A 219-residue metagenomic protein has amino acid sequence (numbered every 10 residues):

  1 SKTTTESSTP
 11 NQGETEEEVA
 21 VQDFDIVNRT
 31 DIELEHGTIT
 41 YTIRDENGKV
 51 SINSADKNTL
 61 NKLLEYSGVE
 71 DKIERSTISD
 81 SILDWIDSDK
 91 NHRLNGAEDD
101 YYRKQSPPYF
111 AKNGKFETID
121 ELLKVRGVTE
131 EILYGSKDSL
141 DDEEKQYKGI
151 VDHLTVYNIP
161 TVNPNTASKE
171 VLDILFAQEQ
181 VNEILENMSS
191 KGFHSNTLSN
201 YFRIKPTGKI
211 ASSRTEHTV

Functional and structural regions predicted by a protein language model:
S1-V219: Compositionally biased linear targeting/interaction segments
